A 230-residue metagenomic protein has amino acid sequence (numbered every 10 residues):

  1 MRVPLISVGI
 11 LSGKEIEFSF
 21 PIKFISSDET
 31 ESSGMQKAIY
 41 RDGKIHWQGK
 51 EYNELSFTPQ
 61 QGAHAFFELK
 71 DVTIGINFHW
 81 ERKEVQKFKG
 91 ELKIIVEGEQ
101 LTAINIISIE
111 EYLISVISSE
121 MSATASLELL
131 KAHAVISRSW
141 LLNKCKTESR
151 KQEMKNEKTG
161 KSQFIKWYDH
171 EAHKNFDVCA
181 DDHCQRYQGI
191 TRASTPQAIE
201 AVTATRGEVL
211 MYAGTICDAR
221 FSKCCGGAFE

Functional and structural regions predicted by a protein language model:
M1-E230: Conserved, single-site charged/polar hotspot
